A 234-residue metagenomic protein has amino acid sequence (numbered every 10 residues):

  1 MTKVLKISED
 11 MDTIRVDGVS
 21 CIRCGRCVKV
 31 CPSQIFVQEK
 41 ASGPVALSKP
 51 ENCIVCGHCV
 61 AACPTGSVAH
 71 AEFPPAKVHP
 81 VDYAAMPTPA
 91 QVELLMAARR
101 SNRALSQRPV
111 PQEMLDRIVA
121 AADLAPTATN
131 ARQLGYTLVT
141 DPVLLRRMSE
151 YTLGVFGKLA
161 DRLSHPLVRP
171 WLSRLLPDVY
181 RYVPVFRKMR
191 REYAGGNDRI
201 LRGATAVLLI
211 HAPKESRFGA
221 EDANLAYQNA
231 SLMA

Functional and structural regions predicted by a protein language model:
T2-A234: Acidic, surface-exposed loops and disordered segments
